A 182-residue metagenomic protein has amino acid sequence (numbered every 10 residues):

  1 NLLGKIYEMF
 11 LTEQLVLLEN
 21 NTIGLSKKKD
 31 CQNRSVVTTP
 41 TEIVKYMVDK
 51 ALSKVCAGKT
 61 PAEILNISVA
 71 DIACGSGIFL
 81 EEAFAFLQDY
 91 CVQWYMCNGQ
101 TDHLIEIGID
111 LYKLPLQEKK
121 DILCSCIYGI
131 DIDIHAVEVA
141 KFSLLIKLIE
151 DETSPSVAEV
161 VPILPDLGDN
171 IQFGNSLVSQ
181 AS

Functional and structural regions predicted by a protein language model:
N1-I23: Long recognition/docking surfaces used for binding and targeting
T22-S182: SAM-dependent methyltransferase catalytic region
